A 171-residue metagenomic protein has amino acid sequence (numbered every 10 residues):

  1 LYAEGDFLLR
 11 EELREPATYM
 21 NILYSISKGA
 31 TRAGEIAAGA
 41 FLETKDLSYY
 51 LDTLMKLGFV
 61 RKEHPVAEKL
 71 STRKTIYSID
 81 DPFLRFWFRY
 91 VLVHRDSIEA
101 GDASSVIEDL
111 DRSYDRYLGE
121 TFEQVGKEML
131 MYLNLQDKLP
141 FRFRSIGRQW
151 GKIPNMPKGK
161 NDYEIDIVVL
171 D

Functional and structural regions predicted by a protein language model:
L1-L84, F88-R89: Interdomain hinge/linker elements that couple catalytic modules in large macromolecular machines
K74-D171: A cross-kingdom feature that marks ATP-driven nucleic-acid transaction machinery
